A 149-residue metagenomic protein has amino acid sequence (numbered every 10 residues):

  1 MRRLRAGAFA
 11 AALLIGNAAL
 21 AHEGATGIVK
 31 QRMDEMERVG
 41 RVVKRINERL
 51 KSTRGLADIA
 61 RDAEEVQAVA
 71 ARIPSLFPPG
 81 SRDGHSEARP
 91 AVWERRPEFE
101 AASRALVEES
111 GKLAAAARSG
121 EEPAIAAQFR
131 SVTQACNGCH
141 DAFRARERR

Functional and structural regions predicted by a protein language model:
M1-A8: Bacterial N-terminal signal peptides that target proteins for export
G16-A18: N-terminal signal peptide c-region/cleavage motif recognized by signal peptidases
E23-S131, R149: Extracytoplasmic c-type cytochrome modules immediately beyond a signal peptide or single-pass transmembrane anchor
V132-F143: The canonical Cys-X-X-Cys-His
R144-R148: Short, charged, intrinsically disordered terminal tails
